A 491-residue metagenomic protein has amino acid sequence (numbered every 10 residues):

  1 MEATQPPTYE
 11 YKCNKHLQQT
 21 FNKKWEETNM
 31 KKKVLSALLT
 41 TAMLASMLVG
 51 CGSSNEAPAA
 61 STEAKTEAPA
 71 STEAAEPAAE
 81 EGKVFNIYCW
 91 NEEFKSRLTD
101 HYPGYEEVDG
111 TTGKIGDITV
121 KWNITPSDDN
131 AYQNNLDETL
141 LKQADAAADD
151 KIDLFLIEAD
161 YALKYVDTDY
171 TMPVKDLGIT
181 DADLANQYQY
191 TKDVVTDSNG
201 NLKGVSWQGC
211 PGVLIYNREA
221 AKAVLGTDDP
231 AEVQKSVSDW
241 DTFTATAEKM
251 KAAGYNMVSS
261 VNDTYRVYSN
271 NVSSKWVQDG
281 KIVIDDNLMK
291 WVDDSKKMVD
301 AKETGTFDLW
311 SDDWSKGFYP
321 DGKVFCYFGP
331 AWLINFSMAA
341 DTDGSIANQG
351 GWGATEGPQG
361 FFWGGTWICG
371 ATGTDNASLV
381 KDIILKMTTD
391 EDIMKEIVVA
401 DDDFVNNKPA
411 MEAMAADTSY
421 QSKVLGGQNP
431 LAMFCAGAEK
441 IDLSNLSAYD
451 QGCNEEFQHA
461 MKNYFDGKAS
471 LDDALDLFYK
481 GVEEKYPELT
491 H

Functional and structural regions predicted by a protein language model:
T4-N29: Short, Lys/Arg-enriched N-terminal segments with co-localized hydrophobic residues within the first ~10-30 amino acids
N14, S36, C51-L163, L379 (+2 more regions): Conserved N-terminal structural module of periplasmic/extracytoplasmic solute-binding proteins
S46-G50: C-terminal motif of bacterial Sec signal peptides marking the signal peptidase cleavage site
E76-P77, N130-N134, A144, A148 (+5 more regions): Hinge/lid segment of periplasmic solute-binding proteins
K83, G116, L141, D341-P409 (+1 more regions): Extracytoplasmic/periplasmic substrate-recognition and gating elements
D129-N135, S260, S273-G351, S378 (+1 more regions): Extracytoplasmic ligand-binding clamshell segments of periplasmic binding protein
K175-A185, D193-T264, W276-L309, T372-S378 (+1 more regions): Helix-loop-helix "hinge/cap" segment bordering the ligand-binding cleft or interdomain interface
V398-H459, N463: Long, aromatic- and glycine/proline-rich binding clefts that accommodate carbohydrate-like moieties
